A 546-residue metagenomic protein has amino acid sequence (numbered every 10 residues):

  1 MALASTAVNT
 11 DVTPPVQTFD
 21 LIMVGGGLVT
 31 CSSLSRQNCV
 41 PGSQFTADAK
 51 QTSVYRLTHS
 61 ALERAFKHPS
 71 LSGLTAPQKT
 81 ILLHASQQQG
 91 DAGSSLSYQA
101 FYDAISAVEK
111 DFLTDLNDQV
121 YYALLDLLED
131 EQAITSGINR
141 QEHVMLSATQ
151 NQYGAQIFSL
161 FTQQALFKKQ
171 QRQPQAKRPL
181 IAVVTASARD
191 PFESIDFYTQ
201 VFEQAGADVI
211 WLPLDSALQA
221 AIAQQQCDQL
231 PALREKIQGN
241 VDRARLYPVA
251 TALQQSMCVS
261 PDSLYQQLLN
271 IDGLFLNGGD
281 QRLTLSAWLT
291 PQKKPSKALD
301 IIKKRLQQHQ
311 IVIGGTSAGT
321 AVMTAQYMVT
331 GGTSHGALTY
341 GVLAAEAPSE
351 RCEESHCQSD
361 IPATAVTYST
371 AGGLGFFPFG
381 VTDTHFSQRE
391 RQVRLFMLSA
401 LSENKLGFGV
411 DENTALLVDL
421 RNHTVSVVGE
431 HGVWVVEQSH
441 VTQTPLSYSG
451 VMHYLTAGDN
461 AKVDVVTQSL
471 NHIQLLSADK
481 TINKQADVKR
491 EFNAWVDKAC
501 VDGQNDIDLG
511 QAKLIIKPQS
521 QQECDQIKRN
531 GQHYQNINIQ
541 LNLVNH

Functional and structural regions predicted by a protein language model:
S5-P179, V184, R189-F197, F202-G206 (+2 more regions): C-terminal and late-domain segments of enzyme folds
V183, D196-T199, A207-I210, Y247 (+2 more regions): Low-complexity, highly charged intrinsically disordered N-terminal segments that act as targeting/localization
S187-D190, A207-P231: Short connector loops at secondary-structure junctions
A220-I222, E235-Q267: A structured beta-alpha segment of the ubiquitous adenosine-cofactor-binding alpha/beta core
V249-S263, K297-D300, C357-T364: A Trp-anchored, charged/polar loop motif used as the substrate-binding/catalytic surface of acyl/ester-handling
S263, Q267, K294-H309: Catalytic-core regions built around general acid/base machinery
L268-L289: Short acidic, glycine-rich surface-loop motifs adjacent to enzyme active sites
F275-G278, I301-I302, L306-Y327: Catalytic nucleophile loop
